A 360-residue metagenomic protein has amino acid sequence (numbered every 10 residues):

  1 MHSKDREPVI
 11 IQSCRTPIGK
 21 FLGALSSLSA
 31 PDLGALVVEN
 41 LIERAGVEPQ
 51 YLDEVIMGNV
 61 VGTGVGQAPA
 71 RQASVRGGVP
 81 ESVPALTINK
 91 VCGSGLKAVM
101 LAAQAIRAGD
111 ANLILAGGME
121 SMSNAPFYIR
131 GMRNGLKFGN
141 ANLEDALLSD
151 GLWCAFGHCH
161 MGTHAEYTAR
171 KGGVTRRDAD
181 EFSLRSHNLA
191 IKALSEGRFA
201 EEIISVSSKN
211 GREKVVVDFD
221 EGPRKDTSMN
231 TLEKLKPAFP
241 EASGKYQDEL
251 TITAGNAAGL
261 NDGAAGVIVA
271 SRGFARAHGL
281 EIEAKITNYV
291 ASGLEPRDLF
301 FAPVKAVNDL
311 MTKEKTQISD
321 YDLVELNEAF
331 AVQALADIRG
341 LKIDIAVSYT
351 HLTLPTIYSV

Functional and structural regions predicted by a protein language model:
C14-T16, S27-L36, R44, D178-R272 (+2 more regions): N-terminal extracellular/periplasmic Venus flytrap/periplasmic-binding protein-like
P31-A45, P69-A73, A98-L101, G162-T168 (+4 more regions): Short, well-ordered amphipathic alpha-helical segments that serve as non-catalytic structural scaffolds within diverse
L41-Y51, G172, R276-G279, L310-D322 (+1 more regions): Phosphate/pyrophosphate-binding loops at sites that engage ATP/ADP/AMP, CoA/4′-phosphopantetheine, polyphosphate
G66, A85-S94, L260, E325-N327 (+1 more regions): Active-site nucleophile and cofactor-binding loops and adjacent substrate-binding regions of central metabolic enzymes
I88-E120, T163, A169-R198, G266-G273 (+2 more regions): Active-site-proximal alpha-helical scaffold in enzymes
L113-Y167: Flexible glycine-/small-residue-enriched beta->alpha junction loops that bind anionic phosphate/pyrophosphate groups
R272-D320: Glycine- and Gly-Pro-enriched alpha-helical subdomains that act as flexible, kink-prone "lid/hinge" or packing modules
H351-V360: Single conserved hydrophobic/aromatic residue that forms the stacking wall/gate of nucleotide- or nucleobase-binding
